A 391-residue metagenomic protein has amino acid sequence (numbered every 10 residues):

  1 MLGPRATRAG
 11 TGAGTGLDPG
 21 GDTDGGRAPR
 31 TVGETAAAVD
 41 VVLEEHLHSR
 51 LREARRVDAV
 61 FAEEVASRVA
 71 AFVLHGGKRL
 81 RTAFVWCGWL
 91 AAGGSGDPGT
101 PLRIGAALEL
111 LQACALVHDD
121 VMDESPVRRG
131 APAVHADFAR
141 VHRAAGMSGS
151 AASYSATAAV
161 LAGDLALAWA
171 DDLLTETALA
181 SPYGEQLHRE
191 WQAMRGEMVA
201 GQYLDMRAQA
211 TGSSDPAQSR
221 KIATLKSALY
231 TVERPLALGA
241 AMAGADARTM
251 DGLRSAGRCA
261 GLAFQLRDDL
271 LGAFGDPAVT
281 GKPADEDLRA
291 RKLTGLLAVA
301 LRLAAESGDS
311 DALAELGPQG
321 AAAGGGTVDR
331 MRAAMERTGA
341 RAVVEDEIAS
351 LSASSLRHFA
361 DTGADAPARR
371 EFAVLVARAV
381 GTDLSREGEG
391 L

Functional and structural regions predicted by a protein language model:
M1-L108, A113, V117-H118, M122-A152 (+6 more regions): Conserved N-terminal diphosphate/IPP-binding helix and adjacent helical/loop segment of trans-prenyltransferase domains
V32, A36, P101-A107, G184-W191 (+4 more regions): Hydrophobic packing residues in well-ordered alpha-helices of helical domains and bundles
R55-A59, V73-R81, T157-P277: All-alpha helical catalytic cores of prenyl diphosphate-utilizing isoprenoid enzymes
R68-V69, G88, G105-L111, W191-M198 (+7 more regions): Short alpha-helical scaffolding segments that buttress acidic/His motifs in well-ordered protein cores
C87-G93, W169-T177, R234-M242, A298-A305 (+1 more regions): Well-ordered alpha-helical scaffold segments within catalytic/enzyme domains
R129-G163, G212-L229, D251, P277-A304 (+1 more regions): Divalent-cation-assisted or electrostatically stabilized phosphate/pyrophosphate-binding catalytic cores
A247, A305-L313, G363: Structural helix-adjacent loops and short alpha-helical linkers that scaffold large soluble proteins
R267-T280, S310-G317, D329, R369-R370 (+1 more regions): A glycine-biased, small/acidic residue-tolerant capping/turn segment at secondary-structure junctions
